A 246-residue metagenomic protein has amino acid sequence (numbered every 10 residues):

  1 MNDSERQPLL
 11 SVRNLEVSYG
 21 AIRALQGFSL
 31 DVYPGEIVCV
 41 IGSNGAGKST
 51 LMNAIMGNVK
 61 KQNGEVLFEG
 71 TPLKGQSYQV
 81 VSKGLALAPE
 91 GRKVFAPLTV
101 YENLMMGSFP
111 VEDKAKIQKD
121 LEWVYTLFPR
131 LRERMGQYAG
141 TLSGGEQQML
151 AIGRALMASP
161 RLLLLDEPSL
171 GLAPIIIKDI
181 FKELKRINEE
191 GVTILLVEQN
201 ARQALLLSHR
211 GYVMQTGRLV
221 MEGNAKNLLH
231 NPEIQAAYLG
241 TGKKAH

Functional and structural regions predicted by a protein language model:
N2-H246: Glycine-rich phosphate-binding loops of nucleotide-dependent enzymes
